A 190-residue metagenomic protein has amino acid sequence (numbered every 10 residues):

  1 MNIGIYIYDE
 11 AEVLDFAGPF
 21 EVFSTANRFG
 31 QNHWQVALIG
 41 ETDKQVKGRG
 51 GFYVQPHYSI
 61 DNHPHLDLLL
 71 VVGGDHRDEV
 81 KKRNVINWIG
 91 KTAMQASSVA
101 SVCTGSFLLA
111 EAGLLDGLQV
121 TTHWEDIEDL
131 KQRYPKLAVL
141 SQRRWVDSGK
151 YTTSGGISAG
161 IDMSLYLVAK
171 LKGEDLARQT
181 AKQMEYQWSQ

Functional and structural regions predicted by a protein language model:
M1-V99, S106-E111, E128, R133 (+2 more regions): Extended, subdomain-level signal for the structured scaffold at the beginning of enzyme domains
L70, T121, V146: Conserved beta-strand segments that form the floor/walls of ligand-binding pockets within enzyme and binding domains
K81, A100-S101, Q119-T122: Alpha-helix N-cap/loop-to-helix boundary motif
M94-S98, L115-Q119, K150: Short active-site oxyanion
L114-Q132: Short, glycine-/small-residue-rich phosphate/pyrophosphate-handling segment
Q142-T153: Amphipathic alpha-helical segments enriched in hydrophobic/aromatic residues interleaved with Lys/Arg
G156-G160: Short acidic alpha-helix initiation/capping motifs at coil-to-helix transition points, especially at protein N-termini
